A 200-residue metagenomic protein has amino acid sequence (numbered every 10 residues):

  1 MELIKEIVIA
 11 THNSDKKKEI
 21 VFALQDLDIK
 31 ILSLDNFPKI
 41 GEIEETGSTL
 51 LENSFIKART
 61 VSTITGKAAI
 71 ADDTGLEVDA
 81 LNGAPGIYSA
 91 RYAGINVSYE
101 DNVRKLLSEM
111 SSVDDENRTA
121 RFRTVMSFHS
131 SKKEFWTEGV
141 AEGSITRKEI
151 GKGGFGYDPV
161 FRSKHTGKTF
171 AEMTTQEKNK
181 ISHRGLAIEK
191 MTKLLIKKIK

Functional and structural regions predicted by a protein language model:
E2-V8, S14-K200: Anionic-ligand binding patches
